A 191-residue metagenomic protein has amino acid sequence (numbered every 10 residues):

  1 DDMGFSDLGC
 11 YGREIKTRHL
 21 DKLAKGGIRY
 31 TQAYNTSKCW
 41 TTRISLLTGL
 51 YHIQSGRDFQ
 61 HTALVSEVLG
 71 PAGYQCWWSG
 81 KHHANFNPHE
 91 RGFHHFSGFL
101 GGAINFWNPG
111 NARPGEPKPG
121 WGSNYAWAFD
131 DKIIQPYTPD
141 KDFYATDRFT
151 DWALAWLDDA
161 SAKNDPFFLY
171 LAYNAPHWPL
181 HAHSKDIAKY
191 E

Functional and structural regions predicted by a protein language model:
D2-E191: Formylglycine-dependent sulfatase
